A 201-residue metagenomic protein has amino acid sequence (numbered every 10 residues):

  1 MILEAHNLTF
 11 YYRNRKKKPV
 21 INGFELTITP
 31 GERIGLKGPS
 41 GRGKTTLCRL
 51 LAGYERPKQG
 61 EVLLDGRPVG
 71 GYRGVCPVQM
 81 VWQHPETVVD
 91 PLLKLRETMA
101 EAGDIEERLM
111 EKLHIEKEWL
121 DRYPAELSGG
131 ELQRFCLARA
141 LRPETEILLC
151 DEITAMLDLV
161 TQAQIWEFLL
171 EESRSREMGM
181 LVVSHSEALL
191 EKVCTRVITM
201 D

Functional and structural regions predicted by a protein language model:
M1-A5, T9-G23: A short, flexible loop at the N-terminus of ABC-type nucleotide-binding domains that lies
K37-P39: The feature captures the beta-strand-to-loop junction immediately N-terminal to the Walker
A52: Helix-to-loop junction immediately C-terminal to a conserved catalytic motif
R67-Q79, L93: ABC ATPase NBD coupling module
H84, P91-E106: Q-loop/switch helix immediately C-terminal to the Walker
Y123-L127, E131: Conserved ABC ATPase signature
L137: Hydrophobic anchor residue at the start of the ABC signature
